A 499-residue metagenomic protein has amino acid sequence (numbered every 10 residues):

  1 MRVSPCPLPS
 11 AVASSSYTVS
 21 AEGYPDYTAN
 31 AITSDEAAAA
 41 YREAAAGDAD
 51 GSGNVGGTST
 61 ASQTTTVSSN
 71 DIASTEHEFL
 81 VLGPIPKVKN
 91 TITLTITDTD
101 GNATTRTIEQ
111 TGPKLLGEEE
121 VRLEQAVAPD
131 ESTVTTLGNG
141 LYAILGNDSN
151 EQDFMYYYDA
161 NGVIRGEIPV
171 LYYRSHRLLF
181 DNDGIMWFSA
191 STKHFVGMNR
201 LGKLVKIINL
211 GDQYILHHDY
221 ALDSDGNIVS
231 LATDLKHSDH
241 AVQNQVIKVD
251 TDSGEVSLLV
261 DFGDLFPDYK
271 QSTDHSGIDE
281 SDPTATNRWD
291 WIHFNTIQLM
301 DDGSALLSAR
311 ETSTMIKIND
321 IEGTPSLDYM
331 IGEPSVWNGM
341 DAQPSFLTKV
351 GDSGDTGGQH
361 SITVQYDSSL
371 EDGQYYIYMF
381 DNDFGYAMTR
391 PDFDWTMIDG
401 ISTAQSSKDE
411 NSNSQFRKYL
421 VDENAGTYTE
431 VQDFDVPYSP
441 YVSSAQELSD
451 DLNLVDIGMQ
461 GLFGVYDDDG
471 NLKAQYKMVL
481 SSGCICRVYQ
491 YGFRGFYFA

Functional and structural regions predicted by a protein language model:
R2-Y24, S74-E78, I85-K89, T95-A499: Histidine-/acidic-rich catalytic cores in large beta-rich domains
S20-Y27, S34-A37, G57-Q63, T99: Change "in extracellular beta-sheet-rich domains … of secreted and cell-surface proteins" to "in beta-sheet-rich domains
A21, P25, S34-D35, R42 (+3 more regions): Intrinsic disorder/low-complexity signal
T28, A45, D50-S52, D100 (+1 more regions): Intrinsically disordered, low-complexity regions of eukaryotic proteins
A39-A45, N70-L80: Aromatic sugar-binding surface patches on proteins that engage polysaccharides or sugar-phosphate polymers
A44-A61, T65: Ser/Thr/Gly/Pro-rich low-complexity, disordered linker/stalk segments of secreted and cell-surface proteins
V67-S69, T348-K349: Short, P/G- and charge-enriched loop/turn segments at secondary-structure junctions
